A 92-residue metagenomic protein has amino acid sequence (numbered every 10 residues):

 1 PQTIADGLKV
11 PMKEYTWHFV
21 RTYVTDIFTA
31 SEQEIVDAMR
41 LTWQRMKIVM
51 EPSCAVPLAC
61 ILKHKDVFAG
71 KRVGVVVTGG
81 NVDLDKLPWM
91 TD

Functional and structural regions predicted by a protein language model:
P1-D92: PLP-dependent amino-acid enzyme catalytic core
